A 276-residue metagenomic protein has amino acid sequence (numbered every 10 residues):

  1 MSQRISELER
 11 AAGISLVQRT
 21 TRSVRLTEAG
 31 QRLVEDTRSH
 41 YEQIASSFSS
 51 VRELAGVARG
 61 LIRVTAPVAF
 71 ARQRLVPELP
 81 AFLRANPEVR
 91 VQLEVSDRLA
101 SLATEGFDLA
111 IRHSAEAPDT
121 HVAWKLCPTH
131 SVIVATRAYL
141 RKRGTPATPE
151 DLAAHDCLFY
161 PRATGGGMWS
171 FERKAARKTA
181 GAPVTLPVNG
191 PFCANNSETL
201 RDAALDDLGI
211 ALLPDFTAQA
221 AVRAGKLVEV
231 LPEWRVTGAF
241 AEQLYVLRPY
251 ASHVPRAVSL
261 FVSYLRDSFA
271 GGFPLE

Functional and structural regions predicted by a protein language model:
E9-L26, L227: A short LG(V/I)-centered, amphipathic sequence patch enriched for acidic residue(s) preceding the LG motif
A11-A12, L33-A55: Alpha-helical linker/hinge and terminal dimerization helices associated with HTH transcriptional regulators
E35, Q219-A220, A224, E233-E276: C-terminal effector-binding regulatory domain of bacterial HTH transcription factors
R59-V122: Central regulatory/effector-binding core of bacterial HTH transcription factors
T120-S131, A135-Y160: Flexible hinge/capping segments at coil-to-helix
D156-G181: Secondary-structure junction motif
P183-E229, W234-T237, V262, L275: Hydrophobic hinge/microswitch elements
